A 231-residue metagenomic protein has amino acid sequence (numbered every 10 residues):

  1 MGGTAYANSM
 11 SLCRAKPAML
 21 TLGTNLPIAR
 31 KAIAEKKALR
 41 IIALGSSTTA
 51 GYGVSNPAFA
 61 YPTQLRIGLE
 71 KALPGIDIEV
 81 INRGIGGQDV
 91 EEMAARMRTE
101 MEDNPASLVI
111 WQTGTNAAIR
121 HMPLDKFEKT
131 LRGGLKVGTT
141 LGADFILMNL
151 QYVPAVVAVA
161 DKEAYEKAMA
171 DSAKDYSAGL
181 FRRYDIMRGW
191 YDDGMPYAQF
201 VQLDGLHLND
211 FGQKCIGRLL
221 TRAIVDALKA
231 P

Functional and structural regions predicted by a protein language model:
M1-G3: N-terminal export leaders
A7-S9: Boundary at the C-terminal end of the N-terminal hydrophobic targeting segment
S11-R83, R96-P105: Serine-esterase "nucleophile elbow" of acetyl-processing enzymes
T63-L73, D89-P231: Alpha-helical cap/lid subdomain in secreted, periplasmic, or secretory-pathway luminal O-acyl-processing enzymes
